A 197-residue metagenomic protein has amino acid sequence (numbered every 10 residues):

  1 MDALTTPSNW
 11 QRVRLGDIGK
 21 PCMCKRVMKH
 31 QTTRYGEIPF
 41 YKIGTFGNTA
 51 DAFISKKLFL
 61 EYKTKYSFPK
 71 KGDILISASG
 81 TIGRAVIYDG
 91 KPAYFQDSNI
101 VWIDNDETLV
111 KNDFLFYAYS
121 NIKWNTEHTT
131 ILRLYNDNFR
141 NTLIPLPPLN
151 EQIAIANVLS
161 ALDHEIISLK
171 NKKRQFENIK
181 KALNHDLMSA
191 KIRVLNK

Functional and structural regions predicted by a protein language model:
M1-K25, N141, L146-L149, K172: Non-catalytic DNA-recognition/assembly elements of restriction-modification systems
M1-L4, I155-I166: Hydrophobic structural patches
M1-R12, S168-K197: Short amphipathic coiled-coil heptad-repeat segments
Q11, K111, I131, E151 (+1 more regions): Hydrophobic (often cysteine-bearing) scaffold residues that line and stabilize catalytic clefts of nucleotide/cofactor
G16-H30, G44-K71: Sequence-specific dsDNA recognition surfaces
M28-Y35, T129-L132: Short coil/turn segments at secondary-structure boundaries
K42-I43, F59-S120, Y135: A short beta-sheet element
Y94-V101, H128-N150: A short glycine-rich beta-alpha junction/loop motif
